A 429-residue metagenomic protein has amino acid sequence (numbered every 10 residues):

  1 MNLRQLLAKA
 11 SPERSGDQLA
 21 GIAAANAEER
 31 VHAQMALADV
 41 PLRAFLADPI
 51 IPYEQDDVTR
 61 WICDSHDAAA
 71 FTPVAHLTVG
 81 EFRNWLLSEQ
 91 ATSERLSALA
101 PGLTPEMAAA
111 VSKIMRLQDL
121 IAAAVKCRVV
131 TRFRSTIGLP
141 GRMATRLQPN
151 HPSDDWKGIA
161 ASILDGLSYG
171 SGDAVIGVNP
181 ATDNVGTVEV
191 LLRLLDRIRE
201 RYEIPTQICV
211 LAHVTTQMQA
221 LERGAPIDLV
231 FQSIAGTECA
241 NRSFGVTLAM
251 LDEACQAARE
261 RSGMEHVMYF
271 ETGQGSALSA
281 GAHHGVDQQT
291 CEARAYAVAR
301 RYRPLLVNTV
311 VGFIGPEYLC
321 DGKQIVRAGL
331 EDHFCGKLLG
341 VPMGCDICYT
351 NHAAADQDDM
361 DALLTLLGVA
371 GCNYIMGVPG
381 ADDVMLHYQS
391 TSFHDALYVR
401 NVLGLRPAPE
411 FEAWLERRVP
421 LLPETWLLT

Functional and structural regions predicted by a protein language model:
M1-A160, S168, A174-T429: Anaerobic metallocofactor- and corrinoid-dependent redox/one-carbon enzyme cores, especially those from methanogenesis
L164: N-terminal glycine-rich anion-binding loops that anchor highly charged ligand groups
